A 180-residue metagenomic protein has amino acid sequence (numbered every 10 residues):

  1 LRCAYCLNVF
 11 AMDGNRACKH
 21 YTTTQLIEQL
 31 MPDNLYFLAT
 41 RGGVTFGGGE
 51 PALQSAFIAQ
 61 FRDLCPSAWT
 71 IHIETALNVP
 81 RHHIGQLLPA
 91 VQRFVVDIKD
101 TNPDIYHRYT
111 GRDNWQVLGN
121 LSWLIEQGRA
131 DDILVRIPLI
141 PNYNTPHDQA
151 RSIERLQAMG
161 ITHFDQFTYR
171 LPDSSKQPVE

Functional and structural regions predicted by a protein language model:
L1, P178-V179: Short, flexible, mixed-charge acidic loops at enzyme active sites
L1-Y21: Canonical Radical SAM [4Fe-4S] cluster-binding loop centered on the CxxxCxxC motif and its immediate flanking residues
Y5, V117-N120, E180: Intrinsic structural disorder
A11-R16, H107-D113, V179-E180: Short glycine-enriched, charge-decorated loop/helix-capping segments at active-site entrances that position
C18, T22, E50-L53: Generic, well-ordered alpha-helical segments
T22-T23, Q149: Short amphipathic alpha-helix in the helical subdomain of ABC transporter nucleotide-binding domains
M31-L35, T40-S175: Conserved AdoMet/S-adenosylmethionine-binding subsite of the radical SAM
